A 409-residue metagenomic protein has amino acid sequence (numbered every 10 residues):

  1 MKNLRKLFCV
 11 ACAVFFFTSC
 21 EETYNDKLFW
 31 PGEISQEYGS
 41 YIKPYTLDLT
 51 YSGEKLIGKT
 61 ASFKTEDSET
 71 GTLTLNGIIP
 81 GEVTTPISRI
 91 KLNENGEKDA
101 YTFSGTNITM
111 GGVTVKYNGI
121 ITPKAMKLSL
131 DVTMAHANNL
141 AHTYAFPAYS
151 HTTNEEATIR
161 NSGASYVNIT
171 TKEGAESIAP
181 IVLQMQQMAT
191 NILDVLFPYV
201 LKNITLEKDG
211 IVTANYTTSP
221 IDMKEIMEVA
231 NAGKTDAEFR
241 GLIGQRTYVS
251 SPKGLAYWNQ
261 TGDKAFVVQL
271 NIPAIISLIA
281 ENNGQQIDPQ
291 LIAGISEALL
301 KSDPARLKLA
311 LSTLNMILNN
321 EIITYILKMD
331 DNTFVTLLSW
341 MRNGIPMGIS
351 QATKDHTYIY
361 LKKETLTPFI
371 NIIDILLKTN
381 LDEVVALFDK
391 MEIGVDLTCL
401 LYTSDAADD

Functional and structural regions predicted by a protein language model:
M1-K6: Positively charged n-region of N-terminal signal peptides that target proteins for export
L7-F15: Sec-dependent N-terminal signal peptides
T18-S19: C-terminal motif of bacterial Sec signal peptides marking the signal peptidase cleavage site
Y24-T46, S129-N154: N-terminal helix-cap/turn-to-beta initiation motif at the start of protein domains
L49-S88, A157-N282, Q290-G294, A298: N-terminal glycine/threonine-rich, aromatic-flanked beta-hairpin/loop signature
F103-G112, R306-T353, T365: Acidic, glycine-rich flexible loop segments
M110-A137: Extended, solvent-exposed, non-transmembrane regions
Y402-D408: Conserved small/polar residues in nucleotide/adenosyl-binding loops
